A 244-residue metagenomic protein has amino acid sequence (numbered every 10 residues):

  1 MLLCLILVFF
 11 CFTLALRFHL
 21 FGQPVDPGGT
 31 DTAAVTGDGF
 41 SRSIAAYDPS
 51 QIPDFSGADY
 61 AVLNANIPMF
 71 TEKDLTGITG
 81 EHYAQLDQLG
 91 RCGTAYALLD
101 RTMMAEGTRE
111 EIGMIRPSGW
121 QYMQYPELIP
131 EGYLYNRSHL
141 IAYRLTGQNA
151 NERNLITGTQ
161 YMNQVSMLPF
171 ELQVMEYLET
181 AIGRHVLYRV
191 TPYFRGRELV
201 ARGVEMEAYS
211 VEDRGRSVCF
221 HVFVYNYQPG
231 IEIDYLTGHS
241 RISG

Functional and structural regions predicted by a protein language model:
L2-R17: Hydrophobic membrane-insertion alpha-helices, especially the h-region of bacterial N-terminal signal peptides
L3, A34, R42, Y47-S50 (+5 more regions): Short, well-ordered helical secondary-structure segments
L20-K73: N-terminal, intrinsically disordered, polar/charged segments of Gram-positive cell-envelope systems that serve as
D74-G244: Domain-level detector of nuclease and nuclease-like folds in predominantly extracellular/periplasmic contexts
